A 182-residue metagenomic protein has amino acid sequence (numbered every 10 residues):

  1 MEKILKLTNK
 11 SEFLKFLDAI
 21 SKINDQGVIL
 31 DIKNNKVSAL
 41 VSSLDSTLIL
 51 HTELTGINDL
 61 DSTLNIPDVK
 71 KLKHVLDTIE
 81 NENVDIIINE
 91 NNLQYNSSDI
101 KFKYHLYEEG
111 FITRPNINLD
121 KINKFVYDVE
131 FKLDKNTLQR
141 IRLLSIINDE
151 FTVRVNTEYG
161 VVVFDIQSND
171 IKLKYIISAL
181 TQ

Functional and structural regions predicted by a protein language model:
M1-H105, K124-Q182: DNA polymerase processivity clamps
E109-Y127: Long, charge-dense
